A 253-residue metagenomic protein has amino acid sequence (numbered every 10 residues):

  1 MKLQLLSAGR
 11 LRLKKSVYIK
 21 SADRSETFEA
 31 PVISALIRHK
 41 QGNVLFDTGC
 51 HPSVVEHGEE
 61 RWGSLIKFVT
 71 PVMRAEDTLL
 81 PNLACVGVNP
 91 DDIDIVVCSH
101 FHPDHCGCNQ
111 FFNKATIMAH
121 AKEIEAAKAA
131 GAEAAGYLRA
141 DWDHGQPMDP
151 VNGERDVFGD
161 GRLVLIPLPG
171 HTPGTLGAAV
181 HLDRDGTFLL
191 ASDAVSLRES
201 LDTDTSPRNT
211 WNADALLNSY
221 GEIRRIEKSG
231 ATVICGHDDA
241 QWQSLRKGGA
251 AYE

Functional and structural regions predicted by a protein language model:
K2, R10-P81, G177-A194: Conserved beta-strand hairpin/beta-sheet module of binuclear metal-dependent hydrolase folds, prominently
Q4-L6, V44, V97, M118 (+3 more regions): Hydrophobic/aromatic beta-strand patches that form the interior of the parallel beta-sheet core in alpha/beta enzyme
L5, S34-R38, V44, N152-D183: Core dinuclear metal-dependent hydrolase active-site scaffold
G9, T48-H51, F101, G170-T172 (+2 more regions): Active-site metal-binding loops of divalent metal-dependent hydrolases
H57-A119: Active-site metal-binding motif and surrounding structural segment of the metallo-beta-lactamase
K67-P81, A179, R184-E253: Cap/insert and terminal regions of metallo-dependent hydrolase folds
P71-D94, H120-P167, N212-G230: Metallo-beta-lactamase
V96-C106, P167-T175, I234-D239: Histidine-centered catalytic micro-motifs
